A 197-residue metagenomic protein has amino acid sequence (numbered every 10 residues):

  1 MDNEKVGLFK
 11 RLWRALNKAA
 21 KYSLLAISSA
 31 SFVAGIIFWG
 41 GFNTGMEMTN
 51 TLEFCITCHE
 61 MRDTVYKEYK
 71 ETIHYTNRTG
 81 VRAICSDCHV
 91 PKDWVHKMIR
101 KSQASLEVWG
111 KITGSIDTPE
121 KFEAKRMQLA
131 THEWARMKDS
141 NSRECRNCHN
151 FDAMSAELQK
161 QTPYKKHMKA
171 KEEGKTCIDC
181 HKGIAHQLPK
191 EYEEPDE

Functional and structural regions predicted by a protein language model:
D2-E197: Short sequence/structural segments immediately N-terminal
